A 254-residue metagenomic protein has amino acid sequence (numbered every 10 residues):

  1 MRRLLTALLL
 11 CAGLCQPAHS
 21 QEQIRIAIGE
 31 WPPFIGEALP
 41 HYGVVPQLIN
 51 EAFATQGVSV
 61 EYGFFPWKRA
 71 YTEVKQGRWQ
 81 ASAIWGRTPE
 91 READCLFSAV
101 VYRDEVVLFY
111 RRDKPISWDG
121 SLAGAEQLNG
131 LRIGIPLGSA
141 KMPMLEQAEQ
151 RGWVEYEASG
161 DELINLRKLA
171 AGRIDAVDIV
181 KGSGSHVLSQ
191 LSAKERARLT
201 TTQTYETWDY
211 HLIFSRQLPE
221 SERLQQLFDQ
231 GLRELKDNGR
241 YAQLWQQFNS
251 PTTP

Functional and structural regions predicted by a protein language model:
Q21-D94, N238, Q247-F248: Extracytoplasmic small-molecule ligand-binding "clamshell" domains of the periplasmic binding protein/Venus flytrap
E22-I35, L122-S139: Short loop->beta-strand "edge-of-pocket" segments that line small-molecule binding or catalytic clefts across diverse
P46-T55, F214-L244: Extended ligand-binding regions for polar small-molecule ligands
Q47-V58, A99, A125-N129, L137-G160 (+2 more regions): Ligand-binding cleft/hinge of the Venus flytrap
N50, Y62-Q127, G138, T201-Y205: Acidic, polar ligand-binding/catalytic clefts
K68-Q80, L96, L163-H186, Q190-L191: Short helices/loops that flank or line small-molecule/ion binding pockets
I84-A93, D175-R196, T202-E206: A ligand-binding cleft/hinge motif common to bilobed small-molecule-binding domains
V107-I116, W208-E222: A bilobed periplasmic-binding-protein/Venus flytrap-type ligand-binding module shared by bacterial periplasmic
